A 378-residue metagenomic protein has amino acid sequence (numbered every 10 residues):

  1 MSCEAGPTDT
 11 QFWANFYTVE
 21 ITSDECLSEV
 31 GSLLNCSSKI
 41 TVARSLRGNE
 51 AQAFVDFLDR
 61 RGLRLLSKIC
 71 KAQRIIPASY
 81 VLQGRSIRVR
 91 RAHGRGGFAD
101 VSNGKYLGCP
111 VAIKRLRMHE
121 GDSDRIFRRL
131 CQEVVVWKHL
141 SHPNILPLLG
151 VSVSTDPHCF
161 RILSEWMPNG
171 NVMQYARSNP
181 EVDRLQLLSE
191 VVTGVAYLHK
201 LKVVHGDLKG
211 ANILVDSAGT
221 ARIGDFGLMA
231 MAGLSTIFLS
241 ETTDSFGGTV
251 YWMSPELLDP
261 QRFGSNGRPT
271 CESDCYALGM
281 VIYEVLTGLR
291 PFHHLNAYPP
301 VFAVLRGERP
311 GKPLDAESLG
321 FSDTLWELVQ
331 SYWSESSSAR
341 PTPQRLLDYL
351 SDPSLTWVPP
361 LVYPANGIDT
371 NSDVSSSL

Functional and structural regions predicted by a protein language model:
L46-G84: Juxta-kinase regulatory segment immediately upstream of eukaryotic protein kinase catalytic domains
R90-G96: Protein kinase glycine-rich loop
D100-E120: Glycine-rich ATP phosphate-binding loop
P147-H158: Short beta-strand micro-motifs within the conserved protein kinase catalytic domain, predominantly in the N-lobe
K200-V215: Catalytic-loop of the protein kinase fold
D216-Y251: Activation segment/activation loop of eukaryotic-type protein kinase catalytic domains
